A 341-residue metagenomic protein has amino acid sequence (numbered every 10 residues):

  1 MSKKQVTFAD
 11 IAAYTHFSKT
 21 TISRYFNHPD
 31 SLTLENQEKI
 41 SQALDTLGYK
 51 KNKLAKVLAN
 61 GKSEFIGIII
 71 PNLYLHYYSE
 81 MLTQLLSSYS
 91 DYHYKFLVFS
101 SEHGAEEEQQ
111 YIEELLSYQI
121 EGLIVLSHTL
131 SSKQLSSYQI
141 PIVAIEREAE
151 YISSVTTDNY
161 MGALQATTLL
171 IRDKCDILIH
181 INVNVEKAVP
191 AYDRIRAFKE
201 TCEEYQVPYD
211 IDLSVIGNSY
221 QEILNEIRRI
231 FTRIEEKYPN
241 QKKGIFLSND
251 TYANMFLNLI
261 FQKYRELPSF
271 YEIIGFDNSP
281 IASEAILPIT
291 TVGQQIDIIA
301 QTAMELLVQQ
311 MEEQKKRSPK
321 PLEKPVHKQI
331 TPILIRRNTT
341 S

Functional and structural regions predicted by a protein language model:
M1-F17: Extreme N-terminal segment that seeds HTH/winged-HTH DNA-binding domains in transcriptional regulators
K3-T7, D45-T83, Y92, S117: N-terminal helix-turn-helix/winged-helix DNA-binding helices and compositionally similar short basic alpha-helical
S87-S132: Central regulatory/effector-binding core of bacterial HTH transcription factors
Y89-S100, K199-L224: Short beta-strand elements in bilobed, periplasmic/extracellular small-molecule ligand-binding domains
L126-Q165, T251, D277-I289: Flexible loop/hinge segments that line or gate small-molecule binding clefts
V155-H180, D193-E200, E222-T232, A253 (+1 more regions): Hydrophobic alpha-helical segments within soluble ligand-binding/sensing domains
A166-L213, P319-T339: An alpha-beta-alpha
T232-G244, S248-S341: Flexible loop/turn connectors
